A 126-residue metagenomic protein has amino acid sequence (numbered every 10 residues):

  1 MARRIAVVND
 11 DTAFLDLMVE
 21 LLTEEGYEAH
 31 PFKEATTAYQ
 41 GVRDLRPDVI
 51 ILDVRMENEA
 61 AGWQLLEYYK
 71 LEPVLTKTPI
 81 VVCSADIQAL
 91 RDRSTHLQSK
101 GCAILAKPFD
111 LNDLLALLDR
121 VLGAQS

Functional and structural regions predicted by a protein language model:
N9: Conserved acidic carboxylate
T12-H30: Two-component/phosphorelay signaling modules centered on CheY-like receiver
P31-Q40, A61-G62: Helix N-cap/capping motif at the beta->alpha junctions
Q40, W63-T76: Short amphipathic alpha-helix used as the core "switch/output" element in two-component signaling
L45-M56: Active-site beta3 strand of CheY-like receiver
R46-D48, V74-P79: His-Asp phosphorelay/catalytic-motif detector in bacterial-type signaling
A60-Q64, S84-A106, N112, A116: Alpha4 helix (beta4-alpha4-beta5 surface) of REC/receiver domains from two-component response regulators
D119-S126: The C-terminal output helix
